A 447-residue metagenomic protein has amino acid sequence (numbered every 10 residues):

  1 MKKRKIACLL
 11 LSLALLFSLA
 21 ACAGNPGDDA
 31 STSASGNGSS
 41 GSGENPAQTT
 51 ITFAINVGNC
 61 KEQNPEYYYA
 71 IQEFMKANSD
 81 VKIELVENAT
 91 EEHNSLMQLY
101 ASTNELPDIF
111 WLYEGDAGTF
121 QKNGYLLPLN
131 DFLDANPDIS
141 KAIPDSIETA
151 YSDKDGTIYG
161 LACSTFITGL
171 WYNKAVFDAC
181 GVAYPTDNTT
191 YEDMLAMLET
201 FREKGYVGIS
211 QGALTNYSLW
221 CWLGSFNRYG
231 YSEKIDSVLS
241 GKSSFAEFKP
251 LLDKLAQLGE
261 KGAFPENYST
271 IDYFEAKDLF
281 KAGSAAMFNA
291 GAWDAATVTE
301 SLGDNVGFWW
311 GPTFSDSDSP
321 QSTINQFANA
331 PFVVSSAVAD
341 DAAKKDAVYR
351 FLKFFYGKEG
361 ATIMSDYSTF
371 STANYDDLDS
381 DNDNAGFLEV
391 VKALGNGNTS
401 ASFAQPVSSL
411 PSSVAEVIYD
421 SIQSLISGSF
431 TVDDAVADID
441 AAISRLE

Functional and structural regions predicted by a protein language model:
C8-L9, C22-Y125, D134-S140, Y184 (+6 more regions): Conserved N-terminal structural module of periplasmic/extracytoplasmic solute-binding proteins
K76-A77, C180, K261, E300-S368: Extracytoplasmic/periplasmic substrate-recognition and gating elements
A89, E114-G169, L195, C221 (+3 more regions): Hinge/lid segment of periplasmic solute-binding proteins
Y100, P107-D108, I139-V176, V207-G208 (+2 more regions): A structural signal for short loop-to-beta-strand junctions that line the ligand-binding cleft of periplasmic/secreted
N130-I143, T186-D187, Y229-P250, E300-S301 (+4 more regions): Short, solvent-exposed loop/beta-turn-alpha elements that line the ligand-binding surface or hinge of extracytoplasmic
D153, Q326, F370-D376, V390-I443 (+1 more regions): C-terminal capping/gating helix-and-loop segments adjacent to ligand/active sites or protein-protein/ligand interfaces
D155-C163, T168, D193-S240, A256 (+1 more regions): Extracytoplasmic/periplasmic solute-binding protein
A196-T200, V238-S269: Glycine-centered hinge/linker elements that transmit conformational signals in sensory and ligand-binding systems
